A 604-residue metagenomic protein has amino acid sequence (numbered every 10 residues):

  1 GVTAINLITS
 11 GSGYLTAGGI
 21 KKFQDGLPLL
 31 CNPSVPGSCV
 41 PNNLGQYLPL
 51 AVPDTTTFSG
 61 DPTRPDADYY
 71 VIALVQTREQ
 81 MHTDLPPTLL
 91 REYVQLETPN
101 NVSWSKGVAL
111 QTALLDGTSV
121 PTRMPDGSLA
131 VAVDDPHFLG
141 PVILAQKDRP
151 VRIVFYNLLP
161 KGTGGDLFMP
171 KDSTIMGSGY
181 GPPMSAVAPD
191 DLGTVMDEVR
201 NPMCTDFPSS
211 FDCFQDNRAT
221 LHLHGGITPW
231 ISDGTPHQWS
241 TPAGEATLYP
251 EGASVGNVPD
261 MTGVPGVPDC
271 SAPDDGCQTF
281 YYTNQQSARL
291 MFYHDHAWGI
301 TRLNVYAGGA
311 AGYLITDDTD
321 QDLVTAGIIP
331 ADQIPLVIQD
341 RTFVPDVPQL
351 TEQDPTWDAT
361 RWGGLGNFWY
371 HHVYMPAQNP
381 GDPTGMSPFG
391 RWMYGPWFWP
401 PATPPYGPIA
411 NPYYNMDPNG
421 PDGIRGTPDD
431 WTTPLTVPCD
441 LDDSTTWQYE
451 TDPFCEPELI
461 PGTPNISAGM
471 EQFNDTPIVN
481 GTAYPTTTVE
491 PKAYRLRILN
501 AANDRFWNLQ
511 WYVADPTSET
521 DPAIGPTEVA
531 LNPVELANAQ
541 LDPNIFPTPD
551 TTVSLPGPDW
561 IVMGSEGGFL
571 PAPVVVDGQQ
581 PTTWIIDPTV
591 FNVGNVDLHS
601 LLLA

Functional and structural regions predicted by a protein language model:
G1-L603: Histidine-centered copper-binding motifs that mark active-site loops of extracellular/periplasmic copper enzymes
